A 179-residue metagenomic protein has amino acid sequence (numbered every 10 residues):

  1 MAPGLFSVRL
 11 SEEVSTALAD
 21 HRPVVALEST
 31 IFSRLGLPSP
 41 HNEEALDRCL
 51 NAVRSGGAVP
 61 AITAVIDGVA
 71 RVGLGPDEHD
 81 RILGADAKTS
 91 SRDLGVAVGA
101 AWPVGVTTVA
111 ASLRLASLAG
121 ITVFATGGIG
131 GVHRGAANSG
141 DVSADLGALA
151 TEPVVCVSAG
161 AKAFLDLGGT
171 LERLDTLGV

Functional and structural regions predicted by a protein language model:
M1-P3, L35, S90-W102, E152-A159: Short, basic, glycine/proline-bearing loop/turn elements
M1-S55, L118: N-terminal glycine-/serine-/threonine-rich phosphate-binding loop
G4-S15, P38, V104, N138 (+1 more regions): Catalytic-core regions of core metabolic enzymes, especially those transforming organic acids/acyl-group intermediates
V25-L27, P60-V65, V98, V104-V106 (+3 more regions): General beta-strand structural signal in soluble alpha/beta enzymes
S29-S39, E43-V98: Glycine-rich nucleotide/cofactor/substrate-binding loop typically near the N-terminus or early in the first domain
A87-A111, N138-G140: Glycine-rich oxoanion-binding loops at beta->alpha junctions
R114: C-terminal binding/interaction regions
A119-V179: Phosphate/pyrophosphate-binding betaalpha-module
